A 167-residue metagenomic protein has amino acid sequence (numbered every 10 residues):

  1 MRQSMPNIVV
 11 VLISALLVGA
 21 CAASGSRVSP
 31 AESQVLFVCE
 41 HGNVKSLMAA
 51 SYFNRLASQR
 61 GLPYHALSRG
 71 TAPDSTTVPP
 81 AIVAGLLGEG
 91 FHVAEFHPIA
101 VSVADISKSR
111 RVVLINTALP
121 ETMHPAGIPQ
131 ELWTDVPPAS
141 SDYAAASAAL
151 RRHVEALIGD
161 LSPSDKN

Functional and structural regions predicted by a protein language model:
M1-V9: Bacterial N-terminal signal peptides that target proteins for export
I8-G19: Bacterial N-terminal signal peptides
A22-S24: Bacterial signal peptide processing site
S26-V101: Conserved active-site segments centered on acidic
I106-S107: A short, aliphatic-rich alpha-helical micro-motif
R110-V112: Conserved acidic residues
I115-E121: Short, polar loop motifs at secondary-structure junctions
E121-N167: Phosphate-binding/catalytic loops
